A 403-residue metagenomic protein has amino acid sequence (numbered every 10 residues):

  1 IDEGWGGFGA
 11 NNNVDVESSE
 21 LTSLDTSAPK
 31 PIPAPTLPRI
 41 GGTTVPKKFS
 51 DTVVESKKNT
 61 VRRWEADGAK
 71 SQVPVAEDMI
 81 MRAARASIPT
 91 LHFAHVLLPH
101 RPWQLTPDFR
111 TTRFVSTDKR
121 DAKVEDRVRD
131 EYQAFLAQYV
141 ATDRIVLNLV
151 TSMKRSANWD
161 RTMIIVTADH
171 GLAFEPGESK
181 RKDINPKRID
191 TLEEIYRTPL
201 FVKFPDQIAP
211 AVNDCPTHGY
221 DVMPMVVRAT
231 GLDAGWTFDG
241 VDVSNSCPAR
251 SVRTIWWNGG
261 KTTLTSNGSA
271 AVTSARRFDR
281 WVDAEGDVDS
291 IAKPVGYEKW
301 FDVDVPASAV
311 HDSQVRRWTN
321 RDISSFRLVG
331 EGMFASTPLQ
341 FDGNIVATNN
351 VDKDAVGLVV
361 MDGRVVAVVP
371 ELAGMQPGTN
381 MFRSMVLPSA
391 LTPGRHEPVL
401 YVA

Functional and structural regions predicted by a protein language model:
I1-A122, R197, R228-L232, D239-N245: Active-site-proximal alpha/beta segments of enzymes that process anionic O-linked groups
D2-E3, L91-L98, L136-Y139, M163-A168 (+3 more regions): Short beta-strand segments
G6-G9, R62-D67, M81-R85, T151-D160 (+4 more regions): Membrane-interface soluble catalytic domains
D67-M81, S116-M163: A long, amphipathic alpha-helix that forms part of the scaffold/cap immediately adjacent to metal-dependent active
A141-D183, L200, M223-D233: Metal-dependent active-site segment of extracytoplasmic phospho-/sulfohydrolases and closely related
G330-E331, V386-A390: Beta-strand-rich interaction surfaces with strong enrichment in secreted/lumenal proteins
M375-V386: Aromatic sugar-binding surface patches on proteins that engage polysaccharides or sugar-phosphate polymers
N380, L391-V402: Short, well-structured beta-strand segments within conserved domains
